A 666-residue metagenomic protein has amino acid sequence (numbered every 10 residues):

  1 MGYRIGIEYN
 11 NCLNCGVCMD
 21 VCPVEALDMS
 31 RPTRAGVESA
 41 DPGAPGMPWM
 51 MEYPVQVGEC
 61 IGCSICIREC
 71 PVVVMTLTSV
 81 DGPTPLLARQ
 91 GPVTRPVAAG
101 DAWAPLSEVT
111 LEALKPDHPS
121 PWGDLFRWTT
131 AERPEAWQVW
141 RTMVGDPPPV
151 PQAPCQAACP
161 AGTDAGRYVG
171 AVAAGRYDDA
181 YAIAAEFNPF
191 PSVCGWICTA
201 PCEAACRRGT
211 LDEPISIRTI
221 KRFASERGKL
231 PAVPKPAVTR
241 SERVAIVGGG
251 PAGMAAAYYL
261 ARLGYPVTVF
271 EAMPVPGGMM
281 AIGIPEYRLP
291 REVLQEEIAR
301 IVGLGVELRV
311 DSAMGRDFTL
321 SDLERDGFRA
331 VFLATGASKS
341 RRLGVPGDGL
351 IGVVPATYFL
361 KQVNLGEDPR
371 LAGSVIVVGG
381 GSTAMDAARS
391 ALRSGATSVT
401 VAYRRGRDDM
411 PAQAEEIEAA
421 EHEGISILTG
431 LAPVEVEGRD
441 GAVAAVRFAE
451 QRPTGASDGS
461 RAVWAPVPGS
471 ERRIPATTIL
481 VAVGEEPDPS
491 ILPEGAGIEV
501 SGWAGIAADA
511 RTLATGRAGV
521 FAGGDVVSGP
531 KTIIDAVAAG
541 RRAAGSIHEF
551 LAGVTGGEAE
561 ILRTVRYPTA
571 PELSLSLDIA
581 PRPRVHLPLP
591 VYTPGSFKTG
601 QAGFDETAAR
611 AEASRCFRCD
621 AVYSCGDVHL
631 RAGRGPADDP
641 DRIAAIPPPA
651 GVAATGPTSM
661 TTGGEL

Functional and structural regions predicted by a protein language model:
M1-E59, I67-R240, R291, L333-L350 (+7 more regions): Ferredoxin-type iron-sulfur electron-transfer modules and their immediate structural context
I7, I246, V269, V377-V378: Hydrophobic Val/Ile/Leu positions in short beta-strands of Rossmann-like dinucleotide-binding domains
Y9, R240-R243, D311, L371-V375 (+3 more regions): Phosphate-coordination loops involved in phosphoryl transfer and adenosine-cofactor binding
C18, D28, C66, T76 (+5 more regions): Residue-level detector of anion-binding/catalytic polar loops
T163-A173, Y181-A184, T210, P214-R218 (+8 more regions): Beta1-alpha1 glycine-rich phosphate/pyrophosphate-binding loop at the start of Rossmann-like nucleotide-binding domains
V247-P251, G379-G381, D525: Glycine-rich Rossmann-fold phosphate-binding loop(s) that bind the pyrophosphate of adenine dinucleotide cofactors
E292-R342, P355-L371, R393-W503: A Rossmann-like FAD-binding core segment of flavoenzymes
S340-G352, E367-G430, E435, V527-T569: Rossmann-like dinucleotide-binding core of oxidoreductases
